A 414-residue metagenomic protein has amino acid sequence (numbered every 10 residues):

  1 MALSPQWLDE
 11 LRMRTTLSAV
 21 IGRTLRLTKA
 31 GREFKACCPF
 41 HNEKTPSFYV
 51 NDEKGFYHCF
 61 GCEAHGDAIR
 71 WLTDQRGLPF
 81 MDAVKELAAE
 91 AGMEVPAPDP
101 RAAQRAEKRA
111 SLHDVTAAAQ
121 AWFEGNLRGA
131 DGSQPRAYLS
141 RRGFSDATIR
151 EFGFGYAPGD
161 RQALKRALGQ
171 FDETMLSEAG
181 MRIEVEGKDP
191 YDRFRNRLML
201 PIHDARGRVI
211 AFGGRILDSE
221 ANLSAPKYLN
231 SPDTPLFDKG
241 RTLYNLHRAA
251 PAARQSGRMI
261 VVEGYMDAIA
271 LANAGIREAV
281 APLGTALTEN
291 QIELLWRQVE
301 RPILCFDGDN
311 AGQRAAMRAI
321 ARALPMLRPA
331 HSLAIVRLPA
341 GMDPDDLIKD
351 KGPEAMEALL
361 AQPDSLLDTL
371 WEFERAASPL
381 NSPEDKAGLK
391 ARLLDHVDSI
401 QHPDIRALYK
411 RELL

Functional and structural regions predicted by a protein language model:
M1-A103, K165: N-terminal structured subdomain of primase-like DNA metabolism proteins
L3, A30, Q104-A119, P158-Q298 (+2 more regions): Phosphate-handling DNA/RNA-contact segment within nucleic-acid enzymes
Q6, D82-A137: Conserved active-site segments centered on acidic
D9, R76-A91, R197-L217, D345-D350 (+2 more regions): Structured, non-catalytic alpha/beta "coupling" segments that mediate domain-domain communication and provide generic
L11-R14, A102-H113, G129-S133, F154-R161 (+5 more regions): Conserved phosphate/pyrophosphate-binding and hydrolysis machinery centered on Walker-type P-loop NTPases, extending
C38, C59, L72, L139 (+8 more regions): Terminal peptide-recognition signature
R76, R254, T285-A340, D346-M356 (+1 more regions): Conserved catalytic cores of soluble enzyme domains, especially glycine-rich substrate-binding beta-alpha loops
A330-L413: C-terminal or mid-to-C-terminal helical accessory/interaction module adjacent to the motor/catalytic core
